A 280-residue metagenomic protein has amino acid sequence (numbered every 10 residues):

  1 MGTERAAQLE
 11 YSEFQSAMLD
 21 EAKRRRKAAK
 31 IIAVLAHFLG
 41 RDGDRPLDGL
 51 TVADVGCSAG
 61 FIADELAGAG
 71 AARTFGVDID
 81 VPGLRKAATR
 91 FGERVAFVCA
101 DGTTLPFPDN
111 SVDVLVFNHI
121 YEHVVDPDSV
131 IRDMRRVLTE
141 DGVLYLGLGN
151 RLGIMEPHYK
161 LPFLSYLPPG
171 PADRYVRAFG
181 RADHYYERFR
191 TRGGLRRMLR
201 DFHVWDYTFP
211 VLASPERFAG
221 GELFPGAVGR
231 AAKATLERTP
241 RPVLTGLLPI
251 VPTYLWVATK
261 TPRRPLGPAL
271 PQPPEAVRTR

Functional and structural regions predicted by a protein language model:
M1-P108, V114-V116, I131, V251-L255 (+1 more regions): Conserved N-terminal segment of class I S-adenosyl-L-methionine
G92, V125, T139, R200: Short conserved AdoMet
V114-V125: A short SAM/SAH-binding and catalytic strip from SAM-dependent methyltransferases
D128-V143: A short glycine-rich, Lys/Arg-flanked "PGG" loop and its adjoining helix->strand segment in the class I
V143-P171: Conserved class I S-adenosyl-L-methionine
P169-G180: Short, flexible, basic/aromatic active-site loop/helix in glycosyltransferases
A178-G193: Acceptor-substrate binding/catalytic loop of class I
R192-R197, V204-R280: A C-terminal cap/extension of S-adenosyl-L-methionine-dependent methyltransferases that defines the acceptor-substrate
